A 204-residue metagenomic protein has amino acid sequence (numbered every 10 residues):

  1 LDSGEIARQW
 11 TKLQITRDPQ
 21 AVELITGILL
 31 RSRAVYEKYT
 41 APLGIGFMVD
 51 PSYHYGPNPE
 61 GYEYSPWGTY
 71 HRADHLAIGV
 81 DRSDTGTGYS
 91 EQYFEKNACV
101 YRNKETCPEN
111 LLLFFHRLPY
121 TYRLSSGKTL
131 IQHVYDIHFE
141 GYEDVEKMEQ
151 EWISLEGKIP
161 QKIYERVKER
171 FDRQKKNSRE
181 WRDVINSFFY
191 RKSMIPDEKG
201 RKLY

Functional and structural regions predicted by a protein language model:
L1-Y204: Catalytic domains of carbohydrate-active enzymes that cleave complex glycans
